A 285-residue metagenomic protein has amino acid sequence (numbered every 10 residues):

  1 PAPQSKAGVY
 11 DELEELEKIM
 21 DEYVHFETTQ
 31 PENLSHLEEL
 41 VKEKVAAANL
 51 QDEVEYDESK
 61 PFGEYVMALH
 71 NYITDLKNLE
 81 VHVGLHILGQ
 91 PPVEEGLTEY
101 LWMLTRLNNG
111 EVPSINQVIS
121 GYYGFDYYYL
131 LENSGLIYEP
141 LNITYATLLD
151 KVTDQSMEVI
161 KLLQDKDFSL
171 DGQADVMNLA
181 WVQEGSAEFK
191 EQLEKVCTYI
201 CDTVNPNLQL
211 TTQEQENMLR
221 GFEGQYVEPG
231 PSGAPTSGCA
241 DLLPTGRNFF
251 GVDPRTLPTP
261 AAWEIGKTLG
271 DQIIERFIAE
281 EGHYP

Functional and structural regions predicted by a protein language model:
P1-Y284: Ligand/cofactor-recognition surfaces for anionic moieties
